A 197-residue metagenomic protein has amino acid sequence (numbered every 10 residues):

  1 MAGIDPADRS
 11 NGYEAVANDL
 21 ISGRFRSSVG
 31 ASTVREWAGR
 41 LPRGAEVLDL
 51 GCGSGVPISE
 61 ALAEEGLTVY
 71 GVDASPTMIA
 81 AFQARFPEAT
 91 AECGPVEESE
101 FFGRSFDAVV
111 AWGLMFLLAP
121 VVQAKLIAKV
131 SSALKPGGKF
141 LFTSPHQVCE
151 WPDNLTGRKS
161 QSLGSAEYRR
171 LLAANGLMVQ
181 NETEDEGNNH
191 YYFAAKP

Functional and structural regions predicted by a protein language model:
M1-P42, V148: Conserved class I S-adenosyl-L-methionine
L48, S54-E98: Class I SAM-dependent methyltransferase SAM/SAH-binding core
V110: A conserved beta-strand element that flanks and buttresses the S-adenosyl-L-methionine
G113-L117: Short catalytic micro-motifs in class I SAM-dependent methyltransferases
A124-P136: A short glycine-rich, Lys/Arg-flanked "PGG" loop and its adjoining helix->strand segment in the class I
G137-S144: Conserved beta-strand signature within the Rossmann-like core of class I S-adenosyl-L-methionine
P152-E167: Acceptor-substrate binding/catalytic loop of class I
E184-P197: Core SAM-dependent methyltransferase catalytic element
